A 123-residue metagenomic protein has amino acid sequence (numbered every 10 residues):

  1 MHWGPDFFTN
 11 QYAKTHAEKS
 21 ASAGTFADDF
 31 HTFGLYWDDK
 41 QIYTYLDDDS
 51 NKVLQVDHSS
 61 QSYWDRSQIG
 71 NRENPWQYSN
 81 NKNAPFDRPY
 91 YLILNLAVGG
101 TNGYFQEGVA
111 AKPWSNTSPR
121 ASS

Functional and structural regions predicted by a protein language model:
M1-S123: GH16 jelly-roll
